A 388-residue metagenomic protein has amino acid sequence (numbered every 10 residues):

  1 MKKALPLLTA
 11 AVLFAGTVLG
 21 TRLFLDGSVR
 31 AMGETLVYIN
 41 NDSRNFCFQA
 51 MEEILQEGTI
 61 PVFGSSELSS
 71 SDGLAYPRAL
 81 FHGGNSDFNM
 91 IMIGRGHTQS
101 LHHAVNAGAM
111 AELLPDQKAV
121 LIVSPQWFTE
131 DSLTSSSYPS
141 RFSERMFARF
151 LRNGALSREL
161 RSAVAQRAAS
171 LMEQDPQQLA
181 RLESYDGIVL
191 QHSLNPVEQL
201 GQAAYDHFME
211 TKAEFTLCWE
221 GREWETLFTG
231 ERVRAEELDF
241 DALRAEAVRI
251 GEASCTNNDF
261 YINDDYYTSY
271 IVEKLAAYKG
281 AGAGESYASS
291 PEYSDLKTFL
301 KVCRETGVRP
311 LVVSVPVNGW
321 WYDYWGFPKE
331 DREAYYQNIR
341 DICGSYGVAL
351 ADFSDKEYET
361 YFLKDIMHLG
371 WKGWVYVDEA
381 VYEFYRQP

Functional and structural regions predicted by a protein language model:
L5-L23: Hydrophobic membrane-insertion alpha-helices, especially the h-region of bacterial N-terminal signal peptides
L25-D87, N106-A107: Membrane/wall-proximal cationic-aromatic binding patches
F63-S65, L121-Q126, Y267-L275, V313-N318 (+1 more regions): Short loop/turn segments at strand-loop or loop-helix junctions that form parts of catalytic or ligand-binding pockets
L68-L160: Membrane-embedded segments
M92-R95, P328-P388: C-terminal regions of proteins
S132-Y138, Y322-D331: Short, flexible/disordered intra-domain loops and linkers
F147-D295, R304: Secreted/periplasmic serine-hydrolase-like ester/acetyl group-modifying domain
G284-E285, C303, L311-V317, Y322-Y324: Substrate-recognition/cap regions that form aromatic- and gly/pro-loop-enriched pockets for small-molecule ligands
